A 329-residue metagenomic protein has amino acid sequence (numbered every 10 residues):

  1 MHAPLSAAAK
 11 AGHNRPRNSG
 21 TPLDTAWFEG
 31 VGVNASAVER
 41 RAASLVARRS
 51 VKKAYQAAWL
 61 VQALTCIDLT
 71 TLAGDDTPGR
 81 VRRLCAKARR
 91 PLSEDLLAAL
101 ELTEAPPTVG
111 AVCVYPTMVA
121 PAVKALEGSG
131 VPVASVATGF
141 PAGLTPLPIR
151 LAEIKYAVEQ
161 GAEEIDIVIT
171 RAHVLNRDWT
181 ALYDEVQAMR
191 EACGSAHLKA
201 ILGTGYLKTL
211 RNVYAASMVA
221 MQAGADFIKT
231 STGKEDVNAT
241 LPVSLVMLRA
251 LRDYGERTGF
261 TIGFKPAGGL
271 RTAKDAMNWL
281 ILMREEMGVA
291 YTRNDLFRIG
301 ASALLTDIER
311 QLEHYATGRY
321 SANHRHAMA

Functional and structural regions predicted by a protein language model:
M1-E101, G110: Alpha/beta catalytic barrel-like cores
A54-Q62, D75-P107, P116-K265, R271-S302 (+1 more regions): Alpha/beta enzyme core
V112-V114: Short, hydrophobic beta-strand segments that form beta-sheet elements in well-ordered domains
